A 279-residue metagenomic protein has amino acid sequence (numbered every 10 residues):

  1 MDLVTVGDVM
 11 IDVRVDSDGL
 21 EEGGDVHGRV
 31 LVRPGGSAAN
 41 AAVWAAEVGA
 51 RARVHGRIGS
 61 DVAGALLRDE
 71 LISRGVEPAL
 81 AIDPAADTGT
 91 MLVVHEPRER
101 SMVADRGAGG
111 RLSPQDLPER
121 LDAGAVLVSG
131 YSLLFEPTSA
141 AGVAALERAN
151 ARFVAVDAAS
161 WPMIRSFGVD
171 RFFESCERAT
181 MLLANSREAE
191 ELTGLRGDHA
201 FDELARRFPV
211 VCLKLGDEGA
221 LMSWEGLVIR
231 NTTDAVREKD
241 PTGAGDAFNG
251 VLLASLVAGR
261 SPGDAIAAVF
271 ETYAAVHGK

Functional and structural regions predicted by a protein language model:
M1-H55, V62-L66, S73, R237-E238 (+1 more regions): Glycine-rich phosphate/adenosyl-contacting loop at the front of the ribokinase-like
M1-V4, V26-H27, G197-K279: Conserved phosphate-binding/catalytic region of the ribokinase-like
M1-V9, D69-D83, E96-V228, R260: Ribokinase/PfkB-type carbohydrate-kinase core domain
I11, V15, S60, S160 (+4 more regions): Short, glycine/acidic-enriched loop or turn micro-motifs at the edges of active sites
W44, E70, V251, S255: Rossmann-fold NAD(P)-dependent oxidoreductase module
H55, V103, R230-T232: Hydrophobic residues at beta-strand termini and immediately following loops that shape nucleotide-binding pockets
R57, G89-P97, N231: Catalytic-core segment of enzymes that process non-peptidic bonds
